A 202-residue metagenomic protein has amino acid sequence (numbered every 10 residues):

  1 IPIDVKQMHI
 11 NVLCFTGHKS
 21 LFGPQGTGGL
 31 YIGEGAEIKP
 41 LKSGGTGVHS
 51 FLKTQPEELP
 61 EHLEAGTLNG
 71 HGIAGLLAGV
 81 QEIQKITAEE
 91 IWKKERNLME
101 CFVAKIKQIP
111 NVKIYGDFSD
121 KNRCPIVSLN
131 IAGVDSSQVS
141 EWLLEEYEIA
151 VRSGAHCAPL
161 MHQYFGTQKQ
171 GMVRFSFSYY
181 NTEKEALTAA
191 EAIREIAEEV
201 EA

Functional and structural regions predicted by a protein language model:
I1-A202: Pyridoxal 5′-phosphate
